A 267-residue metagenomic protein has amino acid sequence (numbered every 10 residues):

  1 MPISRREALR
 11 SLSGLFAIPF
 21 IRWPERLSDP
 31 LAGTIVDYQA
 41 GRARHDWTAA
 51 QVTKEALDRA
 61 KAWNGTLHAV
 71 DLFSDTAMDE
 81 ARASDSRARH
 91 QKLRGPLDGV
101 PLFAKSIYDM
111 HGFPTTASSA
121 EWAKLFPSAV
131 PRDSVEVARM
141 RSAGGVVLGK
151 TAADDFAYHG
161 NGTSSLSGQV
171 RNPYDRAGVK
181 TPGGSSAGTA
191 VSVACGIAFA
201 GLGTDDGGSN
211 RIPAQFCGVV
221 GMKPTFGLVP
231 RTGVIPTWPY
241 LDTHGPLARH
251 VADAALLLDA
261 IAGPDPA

Functional and structural regions predicted by a protein language model:
M1-E80: An N-terminal boundary/leader segment
R26-S28, K223-A267: A short helix-breaking turn/cap at a secondary-structure junction
G33, W47-Q51, T76, P131 (+5 more regions): Conserved active-site and cofactor/substrate-binding residues in soluble primary-metabolism enzymes
V36-Q39, K54-L57, M78, R82 (+5 more regions): Predominant activation on well-ordered alpha-helical scaffold segments within soluble catalytic domains
D37-R44, K124-S128, D242-R249: Short, well-ordered beta-strand elements within core beta-sheets of diverse protein domains
A43, L57-G65, R82, S86-R89 (+3 more regions): Sec-exported extracytoplasmic/periplasmic mature domains
G65-K124: N-terminal, positively charged, Ser/Thr/Ala/Gly-biased leader segments that form transit/presequence-like amphipathic
D98-H244: Short glycine/serine-rich loop/turn segments
